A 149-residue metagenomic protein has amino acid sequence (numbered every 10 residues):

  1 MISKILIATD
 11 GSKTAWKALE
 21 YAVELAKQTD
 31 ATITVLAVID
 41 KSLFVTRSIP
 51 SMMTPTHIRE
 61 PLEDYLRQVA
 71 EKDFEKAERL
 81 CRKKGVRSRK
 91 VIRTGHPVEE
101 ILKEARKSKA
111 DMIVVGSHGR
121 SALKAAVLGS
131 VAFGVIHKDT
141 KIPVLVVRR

Functional and structural regions predicted by a protein language model:
S3-T56: Small/aliphatic-rich secondary-structure junction motif
I5, A22, I33, C81 (+3 more regions): Hydrophobic structural packing positions in well-ordered secondary structure
T34, R89, L145: Conserved beta-strand positions in the Rossmann-like core of class I SAM-dependent methyltransferases
P55-E71: A short acidic, glycine-rich active-site loop that binds or catalyzes chemistry on phosphate/adenosine moieties
V69, I92-H96, H118: Short beta->alpha linker loops
K76-I113: Structural beta-alpha unit
K103-R149: Gly/Ser-rich helix-loop-strand patches that form or flank binding pockets for ribonucleotide-derived cofactors
